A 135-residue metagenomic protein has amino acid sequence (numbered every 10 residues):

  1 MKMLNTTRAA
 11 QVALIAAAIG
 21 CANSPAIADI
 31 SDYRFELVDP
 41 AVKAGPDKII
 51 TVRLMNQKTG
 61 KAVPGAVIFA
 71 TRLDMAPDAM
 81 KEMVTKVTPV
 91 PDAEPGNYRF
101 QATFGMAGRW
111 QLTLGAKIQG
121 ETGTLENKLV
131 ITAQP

Functional and structural regions predicted by a protein language model:
K2-A13: Bacterial N-terminal signal peptides that target proteins for export
Q11-A22: Bacterial N-terminal signal peptides
I27-P135: Contiguous segments within soluble domain cores/interaction surfaces
